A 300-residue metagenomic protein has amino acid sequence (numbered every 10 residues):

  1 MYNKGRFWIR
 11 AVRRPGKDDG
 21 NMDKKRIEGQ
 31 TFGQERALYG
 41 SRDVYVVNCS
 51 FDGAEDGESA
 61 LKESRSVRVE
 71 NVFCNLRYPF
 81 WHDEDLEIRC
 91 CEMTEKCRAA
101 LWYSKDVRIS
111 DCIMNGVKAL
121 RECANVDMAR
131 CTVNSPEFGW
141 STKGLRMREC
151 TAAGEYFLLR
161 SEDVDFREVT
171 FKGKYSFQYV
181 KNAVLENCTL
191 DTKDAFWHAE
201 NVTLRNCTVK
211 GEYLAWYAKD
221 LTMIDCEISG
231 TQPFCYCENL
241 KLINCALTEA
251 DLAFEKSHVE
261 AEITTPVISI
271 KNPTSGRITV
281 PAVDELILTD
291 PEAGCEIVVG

Functional and structural regions predicted by a protein language model:
Y2-N3, N21: Intrinsic-disorder-associated, low-complexity terminal segments enriched in Asp/Asn/His/Tyr and depleted of Lys/Arg
N3-K4, D52: Compositionally biased, intrinsically disordered low-complexity regions enriched in proline and serine
A11-V12, D18-D19: Acidic, Ala/Val/Gly-enriched low-complexity intrinsically disordered segments
P15-G16, I88: Amphipathic alpha-helical interaction segments
N21-G300: Long, distal/terminal scaffolding or interaction modules with repetitive or compositionally biased sequence
